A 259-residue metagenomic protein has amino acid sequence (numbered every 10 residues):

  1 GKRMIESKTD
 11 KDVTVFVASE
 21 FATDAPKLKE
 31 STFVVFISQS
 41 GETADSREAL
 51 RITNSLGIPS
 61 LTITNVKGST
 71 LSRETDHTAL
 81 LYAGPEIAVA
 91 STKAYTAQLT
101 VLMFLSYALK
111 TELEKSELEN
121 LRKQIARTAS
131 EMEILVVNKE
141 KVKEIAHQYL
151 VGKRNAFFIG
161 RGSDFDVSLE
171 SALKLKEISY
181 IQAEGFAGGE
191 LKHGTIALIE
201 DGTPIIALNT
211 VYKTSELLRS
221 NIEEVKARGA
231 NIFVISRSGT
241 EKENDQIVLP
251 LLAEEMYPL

Functional and structural regions predicted by a protein language model:
G1-R127, R161, L208-E243, V248-E254: Glycine-rich phosphate-binding loops that contact phosphosugars or nucleotide phosphates
H77-P204, T214: Active-site phosphate/pyrophosphate-binding segments
Y257-L259: C-terminal functional extensions of proteins
